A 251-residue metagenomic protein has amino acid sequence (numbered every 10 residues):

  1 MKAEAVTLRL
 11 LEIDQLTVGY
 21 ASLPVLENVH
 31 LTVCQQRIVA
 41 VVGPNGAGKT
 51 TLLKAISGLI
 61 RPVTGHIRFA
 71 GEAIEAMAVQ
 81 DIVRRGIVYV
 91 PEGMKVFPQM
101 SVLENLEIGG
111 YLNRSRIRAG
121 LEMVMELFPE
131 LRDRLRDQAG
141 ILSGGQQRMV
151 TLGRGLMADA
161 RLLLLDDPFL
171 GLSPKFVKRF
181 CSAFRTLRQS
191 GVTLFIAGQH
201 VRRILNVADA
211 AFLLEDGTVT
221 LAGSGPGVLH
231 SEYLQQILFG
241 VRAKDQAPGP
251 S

Functional and structural regions predicted by a protein language model:
V42-P44: The feature captures the beta-strand-to-loop junction immediately N-terminal to the Walker
S57: Helix-to-loop junction immediately C-terminal to a conserved catalytic motif
R61, A73-M94, L121, D133-R136 (+1 more regions): ABC ATPase NBD coupling module
G65-E72, R85, I117-A119, E126 (+1 more regions): Conserved ABC transporter NBD signature motif
Q138-L142: Conserved ABC ATPase signature
G155-L156: ABC ATPase C-loop
G198-Q199: H-loop/switch region of ABC-family ATPase nucleotide-binding domains
